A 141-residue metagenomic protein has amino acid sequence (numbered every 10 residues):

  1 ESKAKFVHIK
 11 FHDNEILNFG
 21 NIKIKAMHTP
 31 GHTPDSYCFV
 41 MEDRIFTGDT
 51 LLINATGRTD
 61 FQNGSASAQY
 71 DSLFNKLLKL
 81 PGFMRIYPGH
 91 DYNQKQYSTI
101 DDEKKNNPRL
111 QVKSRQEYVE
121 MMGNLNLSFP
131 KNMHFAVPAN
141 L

Functional and structural regions predicted by a protein language model:
K5-P88: Catalytic core of the metallo-beta-lactamase
D71-L141: Accessory terminal helices/loops
